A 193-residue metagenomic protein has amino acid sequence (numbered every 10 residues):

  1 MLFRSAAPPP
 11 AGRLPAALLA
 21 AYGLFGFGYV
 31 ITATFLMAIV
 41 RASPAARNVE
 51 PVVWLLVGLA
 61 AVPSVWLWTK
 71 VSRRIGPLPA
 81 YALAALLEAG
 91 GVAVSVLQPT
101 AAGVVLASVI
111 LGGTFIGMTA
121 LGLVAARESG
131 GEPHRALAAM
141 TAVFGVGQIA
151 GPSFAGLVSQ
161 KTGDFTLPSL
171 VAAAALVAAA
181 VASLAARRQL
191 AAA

Functional and structural regions predicted by a protein language model:
M1-L2: Short, small-residue-biased leader/transition segments that mark boundaries at the very start of proteins
L14-L55, L59-V62: Extracytoplasmic gate region of multi-pass secondary transporters
G23, L55-L59, V109, A138-V146: Transmembrane alpha-helical cores of Major Facilitator Superfamily
P63-P77, S159-Q160: Helix-to-loop junctions at the C-terminal end of transmembrane segments in multipass secondary transporters
P79-V94: Structural signature of the two symmetry-related core transmembrane helices
I116-G131: Intracellular juxtamembrane helix-capping segments at the cytosolic ends of symmetry-related transmembrane helices
G131-D164, A172: A late C-terminal transmembrane helix in Major Facilitator Superfamily
L170-A193: Multi-pass alpha-helical transporter architecture, strongest for 12-TM Major Facilitator/SLC carriers used
